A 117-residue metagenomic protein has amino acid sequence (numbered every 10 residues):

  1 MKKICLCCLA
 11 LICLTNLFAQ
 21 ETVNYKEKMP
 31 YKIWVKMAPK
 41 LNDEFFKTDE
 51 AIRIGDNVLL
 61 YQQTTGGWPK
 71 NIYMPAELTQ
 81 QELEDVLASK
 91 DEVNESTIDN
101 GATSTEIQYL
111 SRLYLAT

Functional and structural regions predicted by a protein language model:
M1-E21: Bacterial Sec-dependent N-terminal signal peptides
C13, Q20, K26-M29, Q63: Alpha-helical structural elements
Q20-E27, K40-F46, L87-T103: Solvent-exposed loop and edge beta-strand segments that line ligand/cofactor-binding and catalytic clefts
V23-M37, D49, E77-L78: Matrix-facing interhelical linker segments
K32-F46, L59, T105-T117: Well-ordered alpha-helical scaffold segments within catalytic/enzyme domains
A51-Q63: Mature N-terminal segment immediately following signal peptide/propeptide cleavage in secreted/periplasmic
Q62-T117: Extended ligand-binding groove/face enriched in aromatic
